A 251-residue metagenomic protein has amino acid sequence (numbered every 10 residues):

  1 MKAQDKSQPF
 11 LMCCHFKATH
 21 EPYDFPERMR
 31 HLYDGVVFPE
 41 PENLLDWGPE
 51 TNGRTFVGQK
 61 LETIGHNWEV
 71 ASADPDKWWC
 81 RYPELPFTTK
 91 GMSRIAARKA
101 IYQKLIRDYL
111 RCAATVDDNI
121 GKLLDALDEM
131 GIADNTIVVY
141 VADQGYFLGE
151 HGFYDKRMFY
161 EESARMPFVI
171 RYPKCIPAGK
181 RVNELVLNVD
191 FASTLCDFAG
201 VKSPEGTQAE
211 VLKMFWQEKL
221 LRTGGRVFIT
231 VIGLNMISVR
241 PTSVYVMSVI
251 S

Functional and structural regions predicted by a protein language model:
M1-Q8, C13-N135, V139-V186, F198-G206: Active-site-proximal cap/lid insertion segments
P9, P22, Q144-E150, V189-A192 (+1 more regions): C-terminal cap/loop subdomain of S1 sulfatases and analogous C-terminal strand-loop tails that border
